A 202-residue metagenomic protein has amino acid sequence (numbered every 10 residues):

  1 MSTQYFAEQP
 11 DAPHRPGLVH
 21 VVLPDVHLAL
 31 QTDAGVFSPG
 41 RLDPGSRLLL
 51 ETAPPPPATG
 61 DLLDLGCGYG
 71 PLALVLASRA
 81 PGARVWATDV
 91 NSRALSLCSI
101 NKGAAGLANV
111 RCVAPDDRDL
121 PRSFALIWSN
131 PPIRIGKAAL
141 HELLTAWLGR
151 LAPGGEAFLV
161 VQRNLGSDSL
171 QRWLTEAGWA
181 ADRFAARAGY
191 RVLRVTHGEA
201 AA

Functional and structural regions predicted by a protein language model:
M1-P24, G35, P39, A202: N-terminal auxiliary segments of SAM/dcSAM-dependent transferases
Q31, R111-V113, D182-F184: General small-molecule cofactor/ligand-binding pocket signal
P44-S129: Conserved SAM/SAH cofactor-binding pocket of Class I
L126-A138: Glycine-rich phosphate-binding "P-loop"
H141-P153: A short glycine-rich, Lys/Arg-flanked "PGG" loop and its adjoining helix->strand segment in the class I
G154-V161: Conserved beta-strand signature within the Rossmann-like core of class I S-adenosyl-L-methionine
Q162-W179: Conserved class I S-adenosyl-L-methionine
A186-A202: Core SAM-dependent methyltransferase catalytic element
